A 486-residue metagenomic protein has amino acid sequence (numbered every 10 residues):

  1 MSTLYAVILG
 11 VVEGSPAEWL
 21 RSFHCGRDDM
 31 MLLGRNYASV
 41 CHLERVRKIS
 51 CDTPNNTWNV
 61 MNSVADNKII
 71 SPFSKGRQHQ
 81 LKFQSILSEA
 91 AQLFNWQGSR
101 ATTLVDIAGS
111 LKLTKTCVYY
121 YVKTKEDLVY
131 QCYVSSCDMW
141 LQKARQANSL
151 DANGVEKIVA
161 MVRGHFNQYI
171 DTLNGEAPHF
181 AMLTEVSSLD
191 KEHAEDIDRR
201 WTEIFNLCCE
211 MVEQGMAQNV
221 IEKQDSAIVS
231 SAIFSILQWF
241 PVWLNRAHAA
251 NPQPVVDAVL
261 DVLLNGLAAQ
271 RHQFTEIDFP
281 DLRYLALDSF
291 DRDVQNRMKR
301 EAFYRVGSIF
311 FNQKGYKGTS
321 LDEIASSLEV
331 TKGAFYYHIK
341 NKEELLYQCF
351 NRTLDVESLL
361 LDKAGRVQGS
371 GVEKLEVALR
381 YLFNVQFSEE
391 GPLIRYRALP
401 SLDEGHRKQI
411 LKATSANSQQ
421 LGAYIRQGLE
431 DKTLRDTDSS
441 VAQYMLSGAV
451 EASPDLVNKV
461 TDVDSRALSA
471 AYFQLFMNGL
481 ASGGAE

Functional and structural regions predicted by a protein language model:
M1-P54, W58, I107, L113-K115 (+3 more regions): Intrinsic disorder/low-complexity segments
N36-S71, G164-Q168, N206, E210-Q214 (+4 more regions): C-terminal peripheral helix-coil segments that are non-catalytic and often amphipathic
S85, L93-D127, Q131, A302 (+3 more regions): Helix-turn-helix
Q131, R145-G175, V229, I233 (+2 more regions): Hydrophobic alpha-helical connector segments
V134-M139, N351-S358: Short, basic, alpha-helical segments at the C-terminal edge of helix-turn-helix-like DNA-binding modules
E156-K157, Y169-E192, C209, Q386-G405 (+2 more regions): Amphipathic alpha-helical segments used for helix-helix packing
K191-Q218, A227-S231, Q238, G405-D431 (+1 more regions): Amphipathic alpha-helical packing segments from all-alpha helical-bundle domains
